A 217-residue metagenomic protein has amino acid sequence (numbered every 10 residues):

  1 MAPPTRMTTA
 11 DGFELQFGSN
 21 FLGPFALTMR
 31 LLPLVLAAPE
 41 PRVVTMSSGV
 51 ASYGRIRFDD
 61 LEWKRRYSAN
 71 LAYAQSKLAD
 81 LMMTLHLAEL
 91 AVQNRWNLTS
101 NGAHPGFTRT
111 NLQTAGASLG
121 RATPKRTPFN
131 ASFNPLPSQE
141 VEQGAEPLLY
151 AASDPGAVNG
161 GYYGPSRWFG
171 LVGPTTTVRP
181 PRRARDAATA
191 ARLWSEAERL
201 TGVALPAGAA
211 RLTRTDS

Functional and structural regions predicted by a protein language model:
M1-K125, L200-L212, D216: Rossmann-fold NAD(P)H-dependent dehydrogenase/reductase core
A10-F13, P24, G144, A190 (+1 more regions): Amphipathic alpha-helical segments in well-structured domains
D11, L15, Y67-L71, A131-P135 (+1 more regions): Short coil/turn segments at secondary-structure junctions
P33, L149, S195: Active-site phosphate/pyrophosphate- and oxyanion-stabilizing loops and adjacent acidic/basic residues in soluble
S76, R126-V178, A187-A191, R199: C-terminal helical subdomain
M82-L85, E146, S195: Short, contiguous clusters of charged residues that form electrostatic/catalytic patches at enzyme active sites, used
T175-S217: Short hairpin/turn module used for nucleic-acid contact or packing/dimerization
